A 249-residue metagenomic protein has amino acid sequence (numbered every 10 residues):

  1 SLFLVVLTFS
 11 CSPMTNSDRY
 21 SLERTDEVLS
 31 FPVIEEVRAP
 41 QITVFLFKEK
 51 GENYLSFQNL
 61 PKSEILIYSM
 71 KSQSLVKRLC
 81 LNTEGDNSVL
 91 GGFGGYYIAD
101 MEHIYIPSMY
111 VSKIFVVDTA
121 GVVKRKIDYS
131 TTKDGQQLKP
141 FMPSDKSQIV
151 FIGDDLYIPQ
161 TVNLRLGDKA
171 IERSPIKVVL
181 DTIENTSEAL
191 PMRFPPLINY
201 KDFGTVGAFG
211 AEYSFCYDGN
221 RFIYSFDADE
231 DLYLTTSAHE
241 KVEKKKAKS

Functional and structural regions predicted by a protein language model:
N16-Q41: A short helix->beta-strand "capping" segment at the edge of beta-propeller domains
L29, L75-N82, K124-Q136, S187-P196 (+1 more regions): Beta-propeller fold detector
P32-I65: Beta-strand-rich domains and repeat architectures in extracellular enzymes and scaffolds, especially beta-propellers
I42-K50, G94-A99, D145-G153, F209-D218: Structural signature of eukaryotic scaffold interfaces centered on beta-propeller domains
S74-M109, I127-P140: Blade-loop segments of beta-propeller domains
V111-S112, T119-G153, I158-G167: Asp-box/WD-like beta-propeller blade repeats and closely related beta-sheet repeat scaffolds
I171-E184: Beta-propeller blade signature
